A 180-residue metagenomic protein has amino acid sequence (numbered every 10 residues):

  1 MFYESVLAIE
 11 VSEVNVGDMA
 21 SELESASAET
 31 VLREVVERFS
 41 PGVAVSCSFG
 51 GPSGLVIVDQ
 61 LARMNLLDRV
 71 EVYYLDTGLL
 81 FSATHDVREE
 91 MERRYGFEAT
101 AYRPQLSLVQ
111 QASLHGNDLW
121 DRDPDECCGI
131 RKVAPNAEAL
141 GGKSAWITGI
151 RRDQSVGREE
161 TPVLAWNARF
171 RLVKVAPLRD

Functional and structural regions predicted by a protein language model:
F2-D180: Nucleotide-activated chemistry modules centered on ATP-dependent adenylation/adenylyltransferase
